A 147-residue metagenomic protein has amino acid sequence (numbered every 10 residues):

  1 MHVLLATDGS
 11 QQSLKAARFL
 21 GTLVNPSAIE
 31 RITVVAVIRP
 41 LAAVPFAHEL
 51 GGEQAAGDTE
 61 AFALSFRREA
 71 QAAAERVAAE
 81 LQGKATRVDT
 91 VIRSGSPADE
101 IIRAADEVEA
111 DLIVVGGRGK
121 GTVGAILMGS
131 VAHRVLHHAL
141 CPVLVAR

Functional and structural regions predicted by a protein language model:
M1-H2, R147: Absolute protein N-terminus
H2-A56, K84: Small/aliphatic-rich secondary-structure junction motif
T22, R76-I113: Structural beta-alpha unit
E30, D111, L140: Conserved acidic residues
T33-V35, D89-R93, L144: General small-molecule cofactor/ligand-binding pocket signal
A36, G116-R118, R147: Short secondary-structure boundary segments
Q54-A72: A short acidic, glycine-rich active-site loop that binds or catalyzes chemistry on phosphate/adenosine moieties
L112-H137: Glycine-rich, Arg-bearing micro-motifs that act as flexible, cationic patches
